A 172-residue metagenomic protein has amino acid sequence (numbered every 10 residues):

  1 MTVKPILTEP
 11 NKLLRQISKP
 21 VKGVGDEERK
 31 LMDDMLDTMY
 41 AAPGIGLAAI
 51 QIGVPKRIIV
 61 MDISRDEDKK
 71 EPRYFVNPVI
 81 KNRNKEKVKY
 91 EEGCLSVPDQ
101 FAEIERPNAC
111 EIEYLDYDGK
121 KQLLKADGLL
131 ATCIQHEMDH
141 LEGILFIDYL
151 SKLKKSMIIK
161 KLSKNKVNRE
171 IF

Functional and structural regions predicted by a protein language model:
M1-F172: Positively charged
